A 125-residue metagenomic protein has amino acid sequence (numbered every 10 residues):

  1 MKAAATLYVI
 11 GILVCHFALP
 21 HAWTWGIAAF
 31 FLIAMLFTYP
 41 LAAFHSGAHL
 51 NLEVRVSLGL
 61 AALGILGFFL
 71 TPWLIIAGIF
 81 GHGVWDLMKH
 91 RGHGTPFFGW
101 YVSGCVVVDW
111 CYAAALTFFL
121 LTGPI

Functional and structural regions predicted by a protein language model:
M1-T6, L52: N-terminal membrane topogenic signal
A5-P20, L116-T117: Membrane-embedded alpha-helical segments in integral membrane proteins
I10-V14, M35-T38, V54-I65: Hydrophobic, membrane-inserted alpha-helices
L19-T24, L66-I75: Transmembrane helix interruption/hinge and helix-loop junction motifs
A28-M35, S57, L74-V84: Hydrophobic core segments of alpha-helical transmembrane domains in multi-pass membrane proteins
F37-H49, V84-T95: C-terminal ends of transmembrane helices
M88-V108: Interfacial loop-to-transmembrane junctions
A114-I125: Juxtamembrane boundary at the C-terminal end of a transmembrane helix
